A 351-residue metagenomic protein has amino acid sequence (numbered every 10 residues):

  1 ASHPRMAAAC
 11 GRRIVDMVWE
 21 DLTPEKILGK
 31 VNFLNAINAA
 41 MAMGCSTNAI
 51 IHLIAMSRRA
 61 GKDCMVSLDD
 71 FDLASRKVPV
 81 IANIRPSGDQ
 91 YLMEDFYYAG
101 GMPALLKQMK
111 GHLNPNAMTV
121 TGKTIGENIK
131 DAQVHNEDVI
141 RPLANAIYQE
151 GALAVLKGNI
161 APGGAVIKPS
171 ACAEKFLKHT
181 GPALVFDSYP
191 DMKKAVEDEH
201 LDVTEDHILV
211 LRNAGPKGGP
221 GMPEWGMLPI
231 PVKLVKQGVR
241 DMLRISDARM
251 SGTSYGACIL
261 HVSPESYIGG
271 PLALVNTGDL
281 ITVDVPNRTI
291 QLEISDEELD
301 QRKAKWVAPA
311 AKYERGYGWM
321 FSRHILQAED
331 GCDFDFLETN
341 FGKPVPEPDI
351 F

Functional and structural regions predicted by a protein language model:
A1-S266, G270-F351: Catalytic or ion-coupling anion/metal-binding cores of large enzyme and transporter domains
